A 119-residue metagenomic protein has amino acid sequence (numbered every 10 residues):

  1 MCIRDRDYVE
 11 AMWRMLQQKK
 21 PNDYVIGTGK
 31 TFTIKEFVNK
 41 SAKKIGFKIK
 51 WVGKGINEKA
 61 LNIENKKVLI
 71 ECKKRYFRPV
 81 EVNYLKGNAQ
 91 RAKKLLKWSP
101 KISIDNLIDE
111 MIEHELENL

Functional and structural regions predicted by a protein language model:
R4-L119: C-terminal substrate-binding subdomain of Rossmann-fold SDR/epimerase-dehydratase oxidoreductases
